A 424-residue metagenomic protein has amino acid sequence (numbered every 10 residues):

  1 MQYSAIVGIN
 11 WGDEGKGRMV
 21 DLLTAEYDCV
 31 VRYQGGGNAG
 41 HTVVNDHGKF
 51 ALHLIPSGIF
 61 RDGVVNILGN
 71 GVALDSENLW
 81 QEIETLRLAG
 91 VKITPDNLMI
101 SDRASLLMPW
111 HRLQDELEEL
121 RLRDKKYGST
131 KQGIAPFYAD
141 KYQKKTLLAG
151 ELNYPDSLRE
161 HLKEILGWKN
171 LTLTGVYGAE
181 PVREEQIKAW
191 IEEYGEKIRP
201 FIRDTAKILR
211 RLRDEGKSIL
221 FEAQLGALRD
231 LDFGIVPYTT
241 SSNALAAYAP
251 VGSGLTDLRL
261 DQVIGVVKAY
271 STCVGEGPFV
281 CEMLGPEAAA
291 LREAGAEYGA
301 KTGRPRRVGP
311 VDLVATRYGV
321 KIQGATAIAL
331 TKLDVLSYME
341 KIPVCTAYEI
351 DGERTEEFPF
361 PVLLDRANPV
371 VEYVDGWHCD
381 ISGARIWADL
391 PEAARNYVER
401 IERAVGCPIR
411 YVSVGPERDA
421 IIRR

Functional and structural regions predicted by a protein language model:
M1-R424: Non-transmembrane, aqueous-exposed alpha-helical and coiled segments at domain scale
